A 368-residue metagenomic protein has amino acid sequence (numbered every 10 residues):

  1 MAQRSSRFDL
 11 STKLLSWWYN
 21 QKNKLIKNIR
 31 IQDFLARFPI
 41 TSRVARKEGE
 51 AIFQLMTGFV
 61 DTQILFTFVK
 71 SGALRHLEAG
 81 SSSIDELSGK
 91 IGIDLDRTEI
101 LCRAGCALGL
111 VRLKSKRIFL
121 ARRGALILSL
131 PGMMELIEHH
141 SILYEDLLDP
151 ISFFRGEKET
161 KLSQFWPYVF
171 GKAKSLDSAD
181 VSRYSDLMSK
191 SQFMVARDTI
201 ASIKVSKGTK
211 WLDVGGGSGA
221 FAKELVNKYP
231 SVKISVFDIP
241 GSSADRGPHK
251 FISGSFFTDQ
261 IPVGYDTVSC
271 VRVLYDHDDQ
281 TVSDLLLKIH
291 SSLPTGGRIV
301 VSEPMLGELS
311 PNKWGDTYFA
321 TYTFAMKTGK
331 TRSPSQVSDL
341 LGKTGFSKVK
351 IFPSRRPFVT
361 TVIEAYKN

Functional and structural regions predicted by a protein language model:
A2-L55: Long, low-complexity, charged/polar intrinsically disordered regions in eukaryotic proteins
F34-S82, E86-K90, D94-T209: Conserved Class I S-adenosyl-L-methionine-dependent methyltransferase catalytic core
L113, L120, V301, K348-I351: Short beta-strand "wing" residues that participate in macromolecule-binding interfaces
M133-S302, L306-P311, K348, F358-T361: Conserved adenosyl
V300-T344, V349: C-terminal alpha-helical "lid/dimerization" subdomain adjacent to the S-adenosyl-L-methionine
G345-N368: Core SAM-dependent methyltransferase catalytic element
